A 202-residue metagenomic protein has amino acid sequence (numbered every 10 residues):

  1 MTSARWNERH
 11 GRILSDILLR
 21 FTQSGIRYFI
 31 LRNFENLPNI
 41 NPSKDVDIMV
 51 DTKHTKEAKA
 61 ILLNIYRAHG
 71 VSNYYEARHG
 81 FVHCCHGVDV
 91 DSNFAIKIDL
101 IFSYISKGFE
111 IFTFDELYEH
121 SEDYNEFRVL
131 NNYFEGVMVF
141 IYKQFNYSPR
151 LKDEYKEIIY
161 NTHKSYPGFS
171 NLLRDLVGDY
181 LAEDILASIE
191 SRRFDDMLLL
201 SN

Functional and structural regions predicted by a protein language model:
M1-V46, V50-N202: Conserved NTP-donor binding/palm subdomain of two-metal-ion nucleotidyltransferases/polymerases, i.e., the charged
